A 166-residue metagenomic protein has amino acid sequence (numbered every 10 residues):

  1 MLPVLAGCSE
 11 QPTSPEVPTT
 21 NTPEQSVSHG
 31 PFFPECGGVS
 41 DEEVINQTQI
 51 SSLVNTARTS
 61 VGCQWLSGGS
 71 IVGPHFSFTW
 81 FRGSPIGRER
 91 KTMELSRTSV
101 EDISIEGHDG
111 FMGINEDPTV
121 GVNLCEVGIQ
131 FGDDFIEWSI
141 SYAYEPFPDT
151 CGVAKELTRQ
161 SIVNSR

Functional and structural regions predicted by a protein language model:
M1-A6: Sec-dependent bacterial lipoprotein signal peptides
C8-P12: Bacterial signal peptide processing site
T13-V72, F76-F78: Extracytoplasmic low-complexity, Pro/Thr/Ser/Ala/Gly-rich segments that lie immediately after a secretion/anchoring
S40-D41, P85, P146-D149: Helix N-cap and loop-to-helix transition residues
Q49-N115: Short, solvent-exposed recognition patches
S99-R166: A short, solvent-exposed beta-edge/loop patch
